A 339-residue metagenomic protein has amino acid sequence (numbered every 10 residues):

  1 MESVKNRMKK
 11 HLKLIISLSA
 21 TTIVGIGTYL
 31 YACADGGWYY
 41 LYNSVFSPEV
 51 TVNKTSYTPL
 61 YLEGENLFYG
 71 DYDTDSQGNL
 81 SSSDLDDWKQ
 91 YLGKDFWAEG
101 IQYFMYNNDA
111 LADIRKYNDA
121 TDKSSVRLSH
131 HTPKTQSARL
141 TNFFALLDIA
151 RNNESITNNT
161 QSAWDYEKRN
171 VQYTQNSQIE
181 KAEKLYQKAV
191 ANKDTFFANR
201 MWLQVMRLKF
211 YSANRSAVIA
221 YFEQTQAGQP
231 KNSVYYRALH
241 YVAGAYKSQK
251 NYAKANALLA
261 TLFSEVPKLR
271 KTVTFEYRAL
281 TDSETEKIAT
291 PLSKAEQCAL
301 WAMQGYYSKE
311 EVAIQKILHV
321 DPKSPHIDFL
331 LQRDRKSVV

Functional and structural regions predicted by a protein language model:
M1-E49, N214, N251-Y252: Bacterial Sec-dependent N-terminal signal peptides
L12, Y29-Y117: Charged, amphipathic alpha-helical stretches
G93-E180, V205: Post-signal-peptide, soluble extracytosolic/periplasmic N-terminal scaffold domains of envelope/secretory systems
N170-K184, F210-E223, N251, M303-V312: Helix-turn-helix repeat elements of alpha-solenoid scaffolds
Y186-T195, E223-S233, T261-K268, I288-P291 (+1 more regions): Solenoid-like repeat scaffolds
N199-Q204, H240-A245, E296-M303, D328-F329 (+1 more regions): "A position-specific structural signal for the A-helix of alpha-solenoid helical repeats
V338: Conserved small/polar residues in nucleotide/adenosyl-binding loops
